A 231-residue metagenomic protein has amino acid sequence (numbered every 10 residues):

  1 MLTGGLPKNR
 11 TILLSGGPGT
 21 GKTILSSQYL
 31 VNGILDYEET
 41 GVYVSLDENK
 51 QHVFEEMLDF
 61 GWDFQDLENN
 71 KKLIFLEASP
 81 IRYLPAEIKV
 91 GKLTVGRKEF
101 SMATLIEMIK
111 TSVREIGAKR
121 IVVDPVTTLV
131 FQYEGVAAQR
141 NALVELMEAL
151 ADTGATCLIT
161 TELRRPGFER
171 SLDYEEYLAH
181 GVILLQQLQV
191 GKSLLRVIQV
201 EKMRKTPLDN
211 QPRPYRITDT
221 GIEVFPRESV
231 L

Functional and structural regions predicted by a protein language model:
M1-G5: Pre-Walker A adenine-sensing motif
P7, T11, G17-L93, T104: Conserved P-loop
L13, R120-V122, L158, I183: Structural motif
T40, K71-K72, G117-R120, D152-T160: Loop/turn-to-beta-strand initiation segments
S45, L105, V123, L158-T160: Glycine-rich phosphate-binding loops of nucleotide-dependent enzymes
D47-Q51, D59, S79-Y83, T127-T128 (+5 more regions): Conserved nucleotide-binding/hydrolysis micro-motifs of P-loop NTPases
R82-E145, A149-A151: Phosphate-binding/switch loop-helix module in NTP-utilizing enzymes
A155-T220: Phosphate-binding/switch region of NTP-binding enzymes
